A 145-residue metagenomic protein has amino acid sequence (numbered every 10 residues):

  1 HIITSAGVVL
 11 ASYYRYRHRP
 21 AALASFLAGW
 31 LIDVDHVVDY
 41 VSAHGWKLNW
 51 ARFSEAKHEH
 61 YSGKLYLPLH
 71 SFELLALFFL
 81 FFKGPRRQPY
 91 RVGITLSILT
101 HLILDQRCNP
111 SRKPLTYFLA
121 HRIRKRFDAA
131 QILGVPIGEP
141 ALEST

Functional and structural regions predicted by a protein language model:
H1-T145: N-terminal membrane-targeting hydrophobic helices
